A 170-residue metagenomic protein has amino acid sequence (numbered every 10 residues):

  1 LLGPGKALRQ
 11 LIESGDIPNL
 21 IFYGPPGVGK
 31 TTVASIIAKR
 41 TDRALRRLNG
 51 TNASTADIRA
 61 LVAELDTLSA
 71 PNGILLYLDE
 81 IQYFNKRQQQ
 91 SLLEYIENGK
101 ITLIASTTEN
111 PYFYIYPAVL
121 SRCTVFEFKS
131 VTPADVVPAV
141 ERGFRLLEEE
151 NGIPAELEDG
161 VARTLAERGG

Functional and structural regions predicted by a protein language model:
L1-K6, R43-L75, K86: Short glycine-rich substrate-engagement loop in P-loop NTPases that contacts/grips substrate
R9-E13, L78, Q82-P111, P117-S121: Conserved catalytic/switch belt of AAA+ P-loop NTPases
Q10-N49, A63-D66, L93-N98: Walker A/P-loop
G24-P25, E80, E167: The Walker A (P-loop) glycine that initiates the GxxxxGKT/S ATP-binding motif of P-loop NTPases
G29-A34, N110-Y116: Short, glycine/polar-rich helix-capping loops at beta-to-alpha or helix-loop-helix junctions that flank or form
L45-A56, I81, T102-I104, V125-P133: Flexible beta-alpha connector loops of hexameric P-loop NTPases
I115-E149: Conserved AAA+ ATPase core "coupling" helix
G152-G169: Short conserved motifs of the RecA-like P-loop NTPase core
